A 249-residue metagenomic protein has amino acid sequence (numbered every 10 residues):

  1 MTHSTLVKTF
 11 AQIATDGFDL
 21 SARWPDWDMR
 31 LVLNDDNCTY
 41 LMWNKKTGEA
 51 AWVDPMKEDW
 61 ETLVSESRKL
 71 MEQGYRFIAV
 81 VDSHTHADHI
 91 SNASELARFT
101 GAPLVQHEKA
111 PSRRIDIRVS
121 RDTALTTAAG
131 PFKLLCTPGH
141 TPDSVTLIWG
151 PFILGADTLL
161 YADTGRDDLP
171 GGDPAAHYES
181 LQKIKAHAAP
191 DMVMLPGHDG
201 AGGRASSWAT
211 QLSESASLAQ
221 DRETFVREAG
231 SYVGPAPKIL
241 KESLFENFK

Functional and structural regions predicted by a protein language model:
T2-A22, E179-V193, G197-K249: Accessory terminal helices/loops
T2-F77, S112-P196: Catalytic core of the metallo-beta-lactamase
D59-V105: Active-site metal-binding motif and surrounding structural segment of the metallo-beta-lactamase
K69-L70, A97-F99, G171-G172, Q211-S213 (+1 more regions): Glycine-rich, phosphate-binding/catalytic loops in enzymes
H86, I90, P142, L159 (+1 more regions): Active-site His/Glu-centered metal-binding helix of metallohydrolases
V105-R113: Short, polar loop motifs at secondary-structure junctions
